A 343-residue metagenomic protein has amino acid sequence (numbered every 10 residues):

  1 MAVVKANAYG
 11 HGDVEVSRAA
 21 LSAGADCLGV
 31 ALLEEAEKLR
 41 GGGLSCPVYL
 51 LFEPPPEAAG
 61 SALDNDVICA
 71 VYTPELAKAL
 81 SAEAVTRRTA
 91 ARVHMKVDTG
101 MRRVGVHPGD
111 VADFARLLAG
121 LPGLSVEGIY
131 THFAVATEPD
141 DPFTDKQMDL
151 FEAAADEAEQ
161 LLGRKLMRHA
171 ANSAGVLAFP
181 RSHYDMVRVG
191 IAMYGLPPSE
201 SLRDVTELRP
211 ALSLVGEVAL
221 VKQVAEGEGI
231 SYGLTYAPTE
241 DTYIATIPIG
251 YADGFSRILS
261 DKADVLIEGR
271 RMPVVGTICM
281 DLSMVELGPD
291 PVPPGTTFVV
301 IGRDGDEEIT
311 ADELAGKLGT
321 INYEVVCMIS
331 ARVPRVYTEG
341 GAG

Functional and structural regions predicted by a protein language model:
M1-H169, H183: Active-site-proximal beta-alpha core segment in soluble small-molecule metabolic enzymes
E35, P54-P56, Y72-L80, T86 (+2 more regions): Active-site anion/phosphate-binding pocket segments in diverse small-molecule metabolic enzymes
